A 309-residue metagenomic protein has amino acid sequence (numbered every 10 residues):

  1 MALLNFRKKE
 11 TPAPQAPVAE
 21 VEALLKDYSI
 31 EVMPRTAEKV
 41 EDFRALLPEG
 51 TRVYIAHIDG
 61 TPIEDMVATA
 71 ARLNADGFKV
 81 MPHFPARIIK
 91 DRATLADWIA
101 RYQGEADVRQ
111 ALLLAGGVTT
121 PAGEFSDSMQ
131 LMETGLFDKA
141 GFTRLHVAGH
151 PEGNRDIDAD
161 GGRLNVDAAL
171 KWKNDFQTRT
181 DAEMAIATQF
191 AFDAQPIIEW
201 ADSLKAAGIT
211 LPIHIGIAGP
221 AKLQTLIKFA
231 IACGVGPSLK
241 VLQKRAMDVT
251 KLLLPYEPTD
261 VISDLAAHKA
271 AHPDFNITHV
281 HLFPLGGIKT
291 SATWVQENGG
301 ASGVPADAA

Functional and structural regions predicted by a protein language model:
A2-A168, D175, G287: Active-site beta->alpha loop and helix N-cap motifs at the rims of alpha/beta catalytic domains
V32, I58, R87, G162 (+4 more regions): Glycine- and other small-residue-rich loops at beta-strand/loop junctions that grip anionic moieties
V32-P34, L114, D127-G153, R163 (+4 more regions): Active-site pocket-lining/capping segments in soluble small-molecule metabolic enzymes
R72-A75, I99-G104, A201-I209, Q296-G303: Short, surface-exposed basic-aromatic patches at helix termini and helix-loop junctions that form
P82, K173, A182, I215 (+2 more regions): Conserved, mostly hydrophobic/aromatic
K90-A93, V118-D127, T188-A201, L223 (+1 more regions): Active-site glycine- and acidic-residue-rich loops that bind and position anionic ligands or nucleotide-like cofactors
G161-R179, E183-K205: Hydrophobic, aromatic-enriched interface-forming segments
A270-I288: Substrate-binding cleft of secreted/luminal carbohydrate-active enzymes
